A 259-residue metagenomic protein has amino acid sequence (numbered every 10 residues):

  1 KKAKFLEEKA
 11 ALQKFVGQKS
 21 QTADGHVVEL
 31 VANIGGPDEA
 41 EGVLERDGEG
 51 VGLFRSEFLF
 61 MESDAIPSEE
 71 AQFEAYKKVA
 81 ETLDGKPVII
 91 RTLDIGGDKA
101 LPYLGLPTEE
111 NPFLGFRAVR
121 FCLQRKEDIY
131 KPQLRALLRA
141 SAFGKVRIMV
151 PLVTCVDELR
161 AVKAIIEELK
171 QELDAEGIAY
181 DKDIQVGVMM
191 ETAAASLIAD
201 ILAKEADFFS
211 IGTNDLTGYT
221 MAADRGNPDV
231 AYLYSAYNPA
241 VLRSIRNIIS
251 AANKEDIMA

Functional and structural regions predicted by a protein language model:
K1: Conserved glycine-bearing catalytic or ligand-binding loops at nucleotide- and phosphate-handling centers of large
K9-A259: Conserved alpha/beta-domain cores
